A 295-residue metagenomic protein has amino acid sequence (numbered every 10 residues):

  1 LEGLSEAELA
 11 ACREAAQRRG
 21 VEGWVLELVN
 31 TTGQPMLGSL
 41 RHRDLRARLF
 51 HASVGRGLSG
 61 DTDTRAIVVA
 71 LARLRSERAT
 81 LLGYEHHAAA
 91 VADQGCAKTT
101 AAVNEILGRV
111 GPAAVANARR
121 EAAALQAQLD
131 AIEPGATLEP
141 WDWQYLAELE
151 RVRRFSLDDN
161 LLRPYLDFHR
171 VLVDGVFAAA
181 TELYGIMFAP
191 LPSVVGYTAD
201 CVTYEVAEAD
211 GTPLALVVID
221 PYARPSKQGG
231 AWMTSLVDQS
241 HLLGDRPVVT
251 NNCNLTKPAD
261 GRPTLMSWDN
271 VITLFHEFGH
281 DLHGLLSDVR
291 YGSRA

Functional and structural regions predicted by a protein language model:
L1-E27, L74, T80-N254: Active-site-proximal, well-structured secondary-structure segments within enzyme catalytic domains
N30, Q34, R41-R43, T203 (+1 more regions): His/Glu-rich zincin catalytic helix
Q34-L37, Y84: Propeptide (latency) domains of metzincin metalloproteases
S39-R56, Q94: Short, charge-rich amphipathic alpha-helices with coiled-coil/heptad character
R56-R73, E77-A88: A conserved hydrophobic secondary-structure block that centers on an alpha-helix together with its immediately flanking
G60, T64, Y165, H169 (+1 more regions): Alpha-helix N-cap/helix-initiation motif
S76-G83, A180, K257, R262-L285: Active-site recognition of the HExxH zinc-binding catalytic motif
S287-A295: Acidic/histidine-rich catalytic neighborhood
